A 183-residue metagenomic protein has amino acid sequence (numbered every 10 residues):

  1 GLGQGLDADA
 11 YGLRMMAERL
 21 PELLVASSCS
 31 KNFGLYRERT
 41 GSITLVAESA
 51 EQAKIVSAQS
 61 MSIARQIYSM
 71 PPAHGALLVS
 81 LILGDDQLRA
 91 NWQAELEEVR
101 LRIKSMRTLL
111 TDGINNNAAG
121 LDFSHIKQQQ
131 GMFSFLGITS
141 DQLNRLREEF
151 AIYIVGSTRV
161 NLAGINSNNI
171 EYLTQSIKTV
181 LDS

Functional and structural regions predicted by a protein language model:
G1-H74, A90, L101, L136 (+3 more regions): Conserved PLP-enzyme active-site core in the AAT-like
E22-L24, M132, R159: Beta-sheet entry/capping signal
E51, N116-A118, I138-S183: PLP-dependent enzyme catalytic core of the Aspartate aminotransferase-like
P71-A73, H125-Q128, I154: A structural signal for short secondary-structure junctions
A73-L77, E171: Non-catalytic, well-ordered alpha-helical scaffold segments
S80-G84: Helix-loop "lid/cap" segments that line or gate small-molecule binding pockets
D85-N91: Catalytic alpha/beta core domains of metabolic enzymes, predominantly
N91-E149: Conserved PLP-binding catalytic core of the aspartate aminotransferase-like
